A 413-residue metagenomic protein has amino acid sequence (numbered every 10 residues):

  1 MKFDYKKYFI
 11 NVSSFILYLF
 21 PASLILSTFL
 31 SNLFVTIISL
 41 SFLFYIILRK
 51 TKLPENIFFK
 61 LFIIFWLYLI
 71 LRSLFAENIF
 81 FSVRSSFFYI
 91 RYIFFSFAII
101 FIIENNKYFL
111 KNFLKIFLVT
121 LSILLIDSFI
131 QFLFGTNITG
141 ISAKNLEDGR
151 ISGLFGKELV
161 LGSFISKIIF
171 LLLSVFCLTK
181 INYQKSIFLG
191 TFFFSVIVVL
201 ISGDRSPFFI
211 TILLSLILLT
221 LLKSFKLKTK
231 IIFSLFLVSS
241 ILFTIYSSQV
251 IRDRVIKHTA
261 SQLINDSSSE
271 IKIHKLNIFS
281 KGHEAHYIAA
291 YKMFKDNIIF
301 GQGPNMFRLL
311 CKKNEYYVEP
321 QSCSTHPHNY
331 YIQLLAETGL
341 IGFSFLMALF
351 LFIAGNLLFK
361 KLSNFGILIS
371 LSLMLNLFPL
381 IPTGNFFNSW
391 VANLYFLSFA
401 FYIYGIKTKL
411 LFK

Functional and structural regions predicted by a protein language model:
M1-R84, F101-K111, K115-L118, V175-S186 (+2 more regions): Transmembrane signal-anchor hairpin modules in multi-pass inner-membrane enzymes, especially those that act on
V12-F20, I57-I63, I187, T191-F193 (+5 more regions): Loop-to-helix entry and N-terminal half of a specific, functionally important transmembrane alpha helix in multi-pass
I16, L26-L48, S86-A98, V160-I169 (+3 more regions): Membrane-embedded alpha-helical segments of multi-pass membrane proteins, especially the transmembrane helices
F20-P21, W66, I70, F94 (+6 more regions): Alpha-helical transmembrane segments of multi-pass inner-membrane proteins
I37-L43, S215-L216, L349-F350, I369-I381 (+1 more regions): Transmembrane alpha-helices of multi-pass inner-membrane enzymes
I126, L222-I273, I288-D296, P304: A membrane-periplasm/extracellular boundary helix in multi-pass inner-membrane enzymes that assemble envelope glycans
E270-T338: Long extracytoplasmic/lumenal interhelical loops at the membrane interface of multi-pass membrane proteins
E337-L362, F396: Selective detector of the "anchor" transmembrane alpha-helix that sits immediately C-terminal
